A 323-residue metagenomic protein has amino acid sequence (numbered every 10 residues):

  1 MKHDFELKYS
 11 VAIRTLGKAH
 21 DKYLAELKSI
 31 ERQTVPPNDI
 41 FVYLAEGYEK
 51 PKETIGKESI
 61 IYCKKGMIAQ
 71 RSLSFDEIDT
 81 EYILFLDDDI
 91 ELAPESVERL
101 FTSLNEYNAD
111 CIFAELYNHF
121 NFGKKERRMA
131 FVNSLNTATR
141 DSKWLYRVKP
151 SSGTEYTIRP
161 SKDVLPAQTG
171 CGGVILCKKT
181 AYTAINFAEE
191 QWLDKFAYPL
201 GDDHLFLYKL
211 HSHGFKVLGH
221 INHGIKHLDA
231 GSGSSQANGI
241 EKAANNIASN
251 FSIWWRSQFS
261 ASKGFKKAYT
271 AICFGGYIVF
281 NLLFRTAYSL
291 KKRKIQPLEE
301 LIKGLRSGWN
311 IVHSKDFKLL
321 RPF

Functional and structural regions predicted by a protein language model:
I13-R32: Short, well-formed alpha-helical segments that are part of the catalytic scaffolds of diverse glycosyltransferases
Y62-I78: Glycine-rich, basic loop-to-helix element that forms the pyrophosphate-binding segment of sugar-nucleotide handling
I83: Short aromatic/hydrophobic "clamp" motif used to bind/position activated sugar donors
V97-D141: Conserved donor NDP-sugar-binding/catalytic core segment of glycosyltransferases
R147, Y156-C177, Y198-P199, S234-S235: A recurrent flexible, glycine/aromatic-enriched loop bordering the glycosyltransferase active site that acts as
G170-G172, W192-Y208: Acidic donor-binding loop at a coil-to-helix junction in glycosyltransferase catalytic cores that engages
Q191-L200, F215-N238, N250: Active-site donor/metal-binding and catalytic loop motifs of nucleotide-sugar-dependent glycosylation enzymes
E241-A248, S260-F323: Non-catalytic, C-terminal membrane-associated alpha-helical segments of glycosyltransferases
